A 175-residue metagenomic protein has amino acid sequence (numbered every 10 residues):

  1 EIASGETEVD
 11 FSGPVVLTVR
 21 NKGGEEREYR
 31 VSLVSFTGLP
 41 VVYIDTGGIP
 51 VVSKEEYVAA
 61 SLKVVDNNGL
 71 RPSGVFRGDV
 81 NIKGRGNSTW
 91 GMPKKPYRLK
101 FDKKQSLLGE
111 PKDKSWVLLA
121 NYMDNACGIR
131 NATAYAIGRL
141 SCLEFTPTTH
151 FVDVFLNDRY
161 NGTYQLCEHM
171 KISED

Functional and structural regions predicted by a protein language model:
E1-G38: Beta-rich interaction/scaffold domains
G24-D175: Phosphate-handling architecture centered on phosphoinositide signaling
